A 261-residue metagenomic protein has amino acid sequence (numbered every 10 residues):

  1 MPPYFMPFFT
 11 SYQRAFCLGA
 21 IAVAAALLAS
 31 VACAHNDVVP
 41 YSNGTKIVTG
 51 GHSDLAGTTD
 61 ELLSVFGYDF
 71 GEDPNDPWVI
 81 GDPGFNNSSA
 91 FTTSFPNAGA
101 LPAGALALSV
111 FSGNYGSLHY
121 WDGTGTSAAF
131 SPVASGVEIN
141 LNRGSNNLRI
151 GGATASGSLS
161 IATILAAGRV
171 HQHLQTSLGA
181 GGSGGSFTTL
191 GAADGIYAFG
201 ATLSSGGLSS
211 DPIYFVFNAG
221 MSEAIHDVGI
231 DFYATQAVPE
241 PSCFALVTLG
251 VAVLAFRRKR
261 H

Functional and structural regions predicted by a protein language model:
M1, F5, A100, A237-P239: Selective for proline/serine-rich intrinsically disordered segments in cytosolic/nuclear regulatory regions
P2-L28, S242-H261: C-terminal cell-surface anchoring/sorting signal
C17-N36, S222-T248: Short, threonine-centered small-residue motifs that mark membrane-proximal processing/anchoring sites and TM-junction
A34-A237: Mature extracellular "passenger" or substrate-interacting domains of secreted, surface-exposed proteins
